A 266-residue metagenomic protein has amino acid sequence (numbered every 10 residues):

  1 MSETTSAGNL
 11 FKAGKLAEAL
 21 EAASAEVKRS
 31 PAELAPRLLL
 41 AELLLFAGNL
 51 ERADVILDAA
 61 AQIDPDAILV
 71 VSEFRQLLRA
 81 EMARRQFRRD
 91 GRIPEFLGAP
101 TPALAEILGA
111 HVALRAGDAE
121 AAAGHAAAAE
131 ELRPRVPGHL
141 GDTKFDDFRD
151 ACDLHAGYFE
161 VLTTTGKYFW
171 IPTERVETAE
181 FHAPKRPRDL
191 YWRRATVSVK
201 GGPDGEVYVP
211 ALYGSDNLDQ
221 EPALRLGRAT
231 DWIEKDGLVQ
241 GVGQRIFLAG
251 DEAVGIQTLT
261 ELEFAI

Functional and structural regions predicted by a protein language model:
S6, L39-L40, R75, P102 (+1 more regions): Structural register within alpha-helical repeat arrays
L10, L44, L78-R79, A113: Residue at a conserved register position within TPR or TPR-like alpha-solenoid repeats
A23, L57, A119, A126-A127 (+1 more regions): Inward-facing hydrophobic residues that define packing positions of alpha-helical scaffold repeats
P31, P65-D66, P134: Short coil turns that delineate tetratricopeptide repeat
P36, V70-V71: TPR alpha-solenoid repeat register
